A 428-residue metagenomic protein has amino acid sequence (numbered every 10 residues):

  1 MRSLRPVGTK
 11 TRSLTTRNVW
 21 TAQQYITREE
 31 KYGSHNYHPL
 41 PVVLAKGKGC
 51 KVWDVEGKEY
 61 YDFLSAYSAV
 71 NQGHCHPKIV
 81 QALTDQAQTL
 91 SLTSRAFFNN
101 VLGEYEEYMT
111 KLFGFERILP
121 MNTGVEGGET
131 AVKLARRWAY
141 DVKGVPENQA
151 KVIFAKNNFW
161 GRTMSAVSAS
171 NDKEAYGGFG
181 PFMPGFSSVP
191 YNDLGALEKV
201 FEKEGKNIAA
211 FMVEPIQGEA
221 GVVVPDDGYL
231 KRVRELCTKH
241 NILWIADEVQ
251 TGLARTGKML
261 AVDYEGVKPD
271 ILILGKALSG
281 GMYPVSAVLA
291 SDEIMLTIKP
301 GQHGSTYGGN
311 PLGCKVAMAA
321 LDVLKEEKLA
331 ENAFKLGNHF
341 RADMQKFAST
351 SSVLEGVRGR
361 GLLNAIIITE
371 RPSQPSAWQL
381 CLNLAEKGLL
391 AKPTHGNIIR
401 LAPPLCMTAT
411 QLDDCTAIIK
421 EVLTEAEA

Functional and structural regions predicted by a protein language model:
M1-T11: N-terminal chloroplast transit peptides
G8, L14-A428: Conserved N-terminal phosphate-binding loop of PLP-dependent enzymes in the Aspartate aminotransferase
